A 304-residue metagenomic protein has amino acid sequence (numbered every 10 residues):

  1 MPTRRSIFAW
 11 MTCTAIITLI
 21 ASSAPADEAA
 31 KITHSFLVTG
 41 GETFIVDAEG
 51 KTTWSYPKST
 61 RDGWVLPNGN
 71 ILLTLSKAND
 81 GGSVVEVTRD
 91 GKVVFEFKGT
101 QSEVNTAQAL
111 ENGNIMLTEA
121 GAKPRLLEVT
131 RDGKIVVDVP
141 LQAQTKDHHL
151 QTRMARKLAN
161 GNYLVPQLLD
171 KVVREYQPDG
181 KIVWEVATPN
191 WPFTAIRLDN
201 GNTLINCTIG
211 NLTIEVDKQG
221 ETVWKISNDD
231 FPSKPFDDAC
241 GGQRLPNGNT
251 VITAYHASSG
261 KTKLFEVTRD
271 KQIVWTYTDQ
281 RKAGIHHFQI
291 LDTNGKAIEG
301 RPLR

Functional and structural regions predicted by a protein language model:
M1-R5: N-terminal secretory signal peptides that target proteins for export/translocation
A9-A21: Bacterial N-terminal signal peptides
S22-A26: Sec/Tat signal peptide C-region and signal peptidase I cleavage site
D27-R304: Histidine-/acidic-rich catalytic cores in large beta-rich domains
